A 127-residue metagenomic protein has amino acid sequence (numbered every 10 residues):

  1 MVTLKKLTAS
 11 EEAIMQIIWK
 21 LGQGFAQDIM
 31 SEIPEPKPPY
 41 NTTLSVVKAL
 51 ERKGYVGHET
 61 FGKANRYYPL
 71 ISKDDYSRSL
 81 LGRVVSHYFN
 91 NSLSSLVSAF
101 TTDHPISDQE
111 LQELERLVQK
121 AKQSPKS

Functional and structural regions predicted by a protein language model:
L4-S10, F61-S79: Short, cationic-aromatic polyanion-contact patches
L7-S10, Q23, N90: Short helix-coil-helix linker/hinge
E12-I18, V97: Hydrophobic residues on short alpha-helical segments
I17-F25: Short capping segments at the starts of secondary-structure elements
G24-I33: Short acidic, hydrophobic short linear motifs in intrinsically disordered regions
L44-K48: Short, hydrophobic-biased segments on the C-terminal half of alpha helices that form "recognition helices"
G54: Glycine-centered, phosphate/nucleic-acid-interacting loop/turn motifs that mediate DNA/RNA or nucleotide
L80-Q123: Amphipathic alpha-helical dimerization/coiled-coil segments that flank or bridge DNA-binding/regulatory modules
